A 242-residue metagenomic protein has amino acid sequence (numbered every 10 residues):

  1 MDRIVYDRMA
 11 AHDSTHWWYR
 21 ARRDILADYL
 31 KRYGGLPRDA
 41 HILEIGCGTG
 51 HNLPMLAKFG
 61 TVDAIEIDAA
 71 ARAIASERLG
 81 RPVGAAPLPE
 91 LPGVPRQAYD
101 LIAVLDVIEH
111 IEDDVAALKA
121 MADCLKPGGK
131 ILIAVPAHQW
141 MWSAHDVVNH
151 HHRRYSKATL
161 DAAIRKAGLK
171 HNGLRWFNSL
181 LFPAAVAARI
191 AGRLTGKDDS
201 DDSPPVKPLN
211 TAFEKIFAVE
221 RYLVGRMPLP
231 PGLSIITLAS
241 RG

Functional and structural regions predicted by a protein language model:
M1-Q97, L101-L105, V115-L118, K207 (+3 more regions): Conserved N-terminal segment of class I S-adenosyl-L-methionine
A10-A11, I131-R153, K157-R165: Short, glycine-/aromatic-enriched active-site segment of Class I SAM-dependent methyltransferases
T15, A85, G93, L181-G242: A C-terminal cap/extension of S-adenosyl-L-methionine-dependent methyltransferases that defines the acceptor-substrate
L105-I108, A134: Residues lining the SAM
H110, D114: Di-metal (Zn2+ and/or Mg2+/Mn2+) metal-binding site signature of metallo-dependent hydrolases with the MBL/beta-CASP
V115-K130: A short glycine-rich, Lys/Arg-flanked "PGG" loop and its adjoining helix->strand segment in the class I
L169-S179: Conserved S-adenosyl-L-methionine
